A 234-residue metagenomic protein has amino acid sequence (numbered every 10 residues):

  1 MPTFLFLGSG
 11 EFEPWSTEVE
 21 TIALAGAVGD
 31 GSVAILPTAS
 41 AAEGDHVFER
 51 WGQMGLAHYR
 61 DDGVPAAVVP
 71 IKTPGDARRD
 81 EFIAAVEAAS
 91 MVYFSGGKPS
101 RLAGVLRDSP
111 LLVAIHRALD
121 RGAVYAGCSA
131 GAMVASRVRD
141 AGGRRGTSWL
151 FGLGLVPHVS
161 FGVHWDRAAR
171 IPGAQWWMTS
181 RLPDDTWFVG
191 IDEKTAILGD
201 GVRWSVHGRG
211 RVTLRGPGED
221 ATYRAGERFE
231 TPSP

Functional and structural regions predicted by a protein language model:
M1-D30, A39-Q53, H58-R60, R139-A141 (+1 more regions): C-terminal and late-domain segments of enzyme folds
F6, A67-V69, Y93-F94, Y125-C128 (+1 more regions): General beta-strand structural signal in soluble alpha/beta enzymes
V19-I22, E81, A114: A short acidic, amphipathic alpha-helical/loop segment
G31-S32, P65: Residues at the starts of beta-strands that form the adenosine-phosphate
V33, V92, S129, F161 (+1 more regions): A residue-level signal for conserved active-site and pocket-lining positions in enzyme catalytic cores
S40-R101: Portal/gating segments that form or line small-molecule/metal binding sites
S95, R101-I171: Class I SAM-dependent methyltransferase SAM-binding "motif I" and its flanking Rossmann-like core
